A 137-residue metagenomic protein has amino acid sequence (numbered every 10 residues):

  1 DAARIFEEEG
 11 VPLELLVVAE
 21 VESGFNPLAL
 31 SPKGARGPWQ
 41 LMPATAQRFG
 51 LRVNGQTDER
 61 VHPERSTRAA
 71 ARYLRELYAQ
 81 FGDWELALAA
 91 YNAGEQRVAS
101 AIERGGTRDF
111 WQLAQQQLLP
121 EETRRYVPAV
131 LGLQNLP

Functional and structural regions predicted by a protein language model:
D1-R4, E8-E9, R48, V53-Q56 (+2 more regions): Extracytoplasmic and endomembrane cell-envelope/extracellular-matrix remodeling and assembly machinery
V11-A19, R36, W84-A89: Alpha-helical scaffolds flanking conserved acidic
V18, L30, T57-D58: Proline- and acidic/polar-enriched loop/turn elements at helix boundaries
A29-G50: Short, surface-exposed glycine/acidic/tryptophan-bearing loops
